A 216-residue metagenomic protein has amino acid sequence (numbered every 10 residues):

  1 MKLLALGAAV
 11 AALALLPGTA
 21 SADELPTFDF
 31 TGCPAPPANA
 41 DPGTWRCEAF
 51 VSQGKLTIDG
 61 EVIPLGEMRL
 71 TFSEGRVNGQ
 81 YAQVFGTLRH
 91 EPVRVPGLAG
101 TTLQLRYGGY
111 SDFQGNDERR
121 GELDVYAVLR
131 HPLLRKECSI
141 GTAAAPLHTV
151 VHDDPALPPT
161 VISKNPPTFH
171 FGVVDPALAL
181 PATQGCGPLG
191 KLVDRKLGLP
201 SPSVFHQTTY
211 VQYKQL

Functional and structural regions predicted by a protein language model:
M1-A22: Secretory targeting and sorting signals
D23-L216: Extracytosolic secretory-pathway proteins
